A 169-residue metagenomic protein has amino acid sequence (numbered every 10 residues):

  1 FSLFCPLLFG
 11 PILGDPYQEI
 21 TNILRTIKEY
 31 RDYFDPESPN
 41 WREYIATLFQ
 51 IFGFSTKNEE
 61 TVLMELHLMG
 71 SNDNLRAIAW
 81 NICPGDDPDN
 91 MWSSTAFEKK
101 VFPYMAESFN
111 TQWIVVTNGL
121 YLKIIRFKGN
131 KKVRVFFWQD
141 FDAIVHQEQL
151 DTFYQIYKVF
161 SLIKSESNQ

Functional and structural regions predicted by a protein language model:
F1-P36, E59, S71-A77, N81-P103 (+1 more regions): Short, basic/polar, glycine-containing "phosphate-handling" surface segments that engage DNA
D32-A46: Nuclease catalytic cores
W41, I51, K99: PAZ/PAZ-like end-binding module
I45, F49, A79-N81: Generic low-polarity alpha-helical segments
T47-I51, Y104-E107: Amphipathic alpha-helical regulatory segments at dimerization interfaces that relay allosteric signals between sensory
L48-N74: Active-site metal-binding core of divalent-cation-utilizing nuclease and nuclease-like domains
